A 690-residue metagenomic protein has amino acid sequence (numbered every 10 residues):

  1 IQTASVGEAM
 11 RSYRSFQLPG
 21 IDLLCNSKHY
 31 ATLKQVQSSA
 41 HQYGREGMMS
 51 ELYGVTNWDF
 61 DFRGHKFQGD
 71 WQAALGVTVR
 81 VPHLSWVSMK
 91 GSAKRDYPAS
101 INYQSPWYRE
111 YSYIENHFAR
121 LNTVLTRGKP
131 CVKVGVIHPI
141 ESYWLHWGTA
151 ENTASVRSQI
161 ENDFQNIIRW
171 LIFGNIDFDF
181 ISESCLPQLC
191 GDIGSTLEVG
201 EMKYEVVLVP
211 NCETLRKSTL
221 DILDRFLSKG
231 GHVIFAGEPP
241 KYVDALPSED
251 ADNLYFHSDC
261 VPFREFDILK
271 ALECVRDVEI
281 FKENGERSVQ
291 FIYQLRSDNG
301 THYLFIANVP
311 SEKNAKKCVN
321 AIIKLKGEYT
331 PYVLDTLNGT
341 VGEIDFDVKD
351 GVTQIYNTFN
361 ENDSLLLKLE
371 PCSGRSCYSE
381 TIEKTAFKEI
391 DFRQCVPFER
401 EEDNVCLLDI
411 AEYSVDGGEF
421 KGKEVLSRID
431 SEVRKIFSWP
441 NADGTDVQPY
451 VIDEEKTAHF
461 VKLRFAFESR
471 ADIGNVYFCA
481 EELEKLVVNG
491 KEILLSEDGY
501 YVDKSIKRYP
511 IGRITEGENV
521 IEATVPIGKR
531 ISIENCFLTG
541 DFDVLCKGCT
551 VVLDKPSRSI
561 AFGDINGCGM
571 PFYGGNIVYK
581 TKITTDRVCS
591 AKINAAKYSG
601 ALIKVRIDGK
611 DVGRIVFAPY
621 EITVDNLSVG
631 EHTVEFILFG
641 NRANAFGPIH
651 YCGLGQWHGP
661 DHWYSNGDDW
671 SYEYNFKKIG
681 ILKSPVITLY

Functional and structural regions predicted by a protein language model:
I1-N475, C479-V487, K491-I531, F537 (+3 more regions): Carbohydrate-binding surfaces of carbohydrate-active enzymes
Y293-S297, G575-I577, I593, S599: C-terminal accessory/binding modules appended to enzymatic or scaffolding proteins
V461-L463, I577-Y579, I681: Hydrophobic core residues within well-ordered beta-strands of beta-rich domains
R470, C479-T539, K597-Q656, G667: Beta-strand-rich ligand-recognition modules
K529-D554, F646-Y690: Exposed low-complexity, polar/acidic, P/S/T/G-rich flexible segments that act as propeptides, protease-susceptible
